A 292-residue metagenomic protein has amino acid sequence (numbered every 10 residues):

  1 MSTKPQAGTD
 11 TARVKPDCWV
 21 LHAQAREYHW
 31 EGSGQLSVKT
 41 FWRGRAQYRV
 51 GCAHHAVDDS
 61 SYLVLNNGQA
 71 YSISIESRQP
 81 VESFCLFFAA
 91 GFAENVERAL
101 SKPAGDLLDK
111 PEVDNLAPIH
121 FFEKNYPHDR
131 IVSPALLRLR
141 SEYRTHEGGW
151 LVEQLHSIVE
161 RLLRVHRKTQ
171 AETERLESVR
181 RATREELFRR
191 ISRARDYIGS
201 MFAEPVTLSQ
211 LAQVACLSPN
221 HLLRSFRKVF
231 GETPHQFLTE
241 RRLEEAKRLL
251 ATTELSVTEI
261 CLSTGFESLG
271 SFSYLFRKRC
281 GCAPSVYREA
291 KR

Functional and structural regions predicted by a protein language model:
K4-V113, S141-G149: N-terminal regulatory/effector-sensing and dimerization cores that precede helix-turn-helix DNA-binding domains
Q47, P205, E254-L255: Residue at a beta-strand N-cap/secondary-structure junction
E76, A99-L100, V165, L249 (+1 more regions): Residue-level signal for well-ordered alpha-helical positions
V113-A182, E186-R193: An amphipathic alpha-helical interaction segment
V165-K168, L176-E185, R193-E244, C261-A290: Basic/polar phosphate-binding segments, predominantly the helix-turn-helix DNA-binding elements of transcriptional
F202-A203, L250-T252: Short amphipathic helical patch at the helix-1/turn junction of helix-turn-helix
